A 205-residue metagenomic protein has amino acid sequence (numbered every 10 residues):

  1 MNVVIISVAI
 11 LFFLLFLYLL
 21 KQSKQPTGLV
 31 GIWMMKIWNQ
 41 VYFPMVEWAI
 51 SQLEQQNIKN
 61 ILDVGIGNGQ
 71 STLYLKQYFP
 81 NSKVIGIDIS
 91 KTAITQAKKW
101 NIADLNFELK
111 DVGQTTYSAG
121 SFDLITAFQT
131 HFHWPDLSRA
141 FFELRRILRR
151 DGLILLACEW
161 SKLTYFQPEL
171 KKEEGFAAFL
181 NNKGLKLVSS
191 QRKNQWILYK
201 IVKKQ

Functional and structural regions predicted by a protein language model:
Q40-N57: Conserved alpha-helix/loop element of class I SAM-dependent methyltransferases that forms part of the SAM/SAH-binding
S90-T92: Conserved SAM/SAH-binding beta-strand->alpha-helix loop
A97-K98: Conserved SAM-binding loop
A103-Q114: Conserved SAM-binding strand-loop segment of SAM-dependent methyltransferases
G113-I125: A short acidic, Gly/Pro-enriched loop at the edge of an enzyme's catalytic core that lines a small-molecule cofactor
L124-D136: A short SAM/SAH-binding and catalytic strip from SAM-dependent methyltransferases
S138-R150: A short glycine-rich, Lys/Arg-flanked "PGG" loop and its adjoining helix->strand segment in the class I
D151-E159: Conserved beta-strand signature within the Rossmann-like core of class I S-adenosyl-L-methionine
